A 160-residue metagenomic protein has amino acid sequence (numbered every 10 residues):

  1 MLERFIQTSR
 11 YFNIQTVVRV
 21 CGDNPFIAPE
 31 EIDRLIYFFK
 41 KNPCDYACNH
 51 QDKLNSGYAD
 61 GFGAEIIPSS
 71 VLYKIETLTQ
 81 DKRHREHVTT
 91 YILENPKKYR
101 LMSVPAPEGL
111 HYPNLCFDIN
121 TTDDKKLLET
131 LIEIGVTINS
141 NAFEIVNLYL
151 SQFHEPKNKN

Functional and structural regions predicted by a protein language model:
L2-R10: Short, conserved alpha-helix that lines the donor NDP-sugar binding/gating region of sugar-transfer enzymes
E3-R4, I27-L115, K126, T130 (+1 more regions): Conserved core of the sugar-phosphate nucleotidyltransferase
S9, I14-G22: Short beta-strand-to-loop acidic/aromatic patch adjacent to the donor-nucleotide binding site
K82, G135-S140: Cytochrome P450 catalytic domain signature, combining two hallmark sequence patches
L115-D118, I134-V136: Short, flexible active-site recognition loops that position polar ligands and cofactors
T121: Short, conserved phosphate/pyrophosphate- and ester-handling motifs at nucleotide-, phospho-/glycolipid
K125-K126, G135: Short, acidic Gly/Pro/Ser/Thr-rich loop/turn segments
